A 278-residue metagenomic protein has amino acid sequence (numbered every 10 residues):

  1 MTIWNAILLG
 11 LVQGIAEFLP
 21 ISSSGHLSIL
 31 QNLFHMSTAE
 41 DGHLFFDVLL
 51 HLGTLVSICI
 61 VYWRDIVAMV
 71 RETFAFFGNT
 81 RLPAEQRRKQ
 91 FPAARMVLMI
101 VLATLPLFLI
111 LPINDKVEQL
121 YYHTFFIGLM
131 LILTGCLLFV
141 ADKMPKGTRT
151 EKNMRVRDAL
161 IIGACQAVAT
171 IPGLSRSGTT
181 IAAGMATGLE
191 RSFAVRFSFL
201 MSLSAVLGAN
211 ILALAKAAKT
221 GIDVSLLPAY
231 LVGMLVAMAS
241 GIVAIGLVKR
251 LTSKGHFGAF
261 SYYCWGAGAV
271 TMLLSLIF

Functional and structural regions predicted by a protein language model:
M1-F278: Multi-pass membrane proteins that catalyze or facilitate reactions on polyprenyl-/lipid-phosphate substrates and their
